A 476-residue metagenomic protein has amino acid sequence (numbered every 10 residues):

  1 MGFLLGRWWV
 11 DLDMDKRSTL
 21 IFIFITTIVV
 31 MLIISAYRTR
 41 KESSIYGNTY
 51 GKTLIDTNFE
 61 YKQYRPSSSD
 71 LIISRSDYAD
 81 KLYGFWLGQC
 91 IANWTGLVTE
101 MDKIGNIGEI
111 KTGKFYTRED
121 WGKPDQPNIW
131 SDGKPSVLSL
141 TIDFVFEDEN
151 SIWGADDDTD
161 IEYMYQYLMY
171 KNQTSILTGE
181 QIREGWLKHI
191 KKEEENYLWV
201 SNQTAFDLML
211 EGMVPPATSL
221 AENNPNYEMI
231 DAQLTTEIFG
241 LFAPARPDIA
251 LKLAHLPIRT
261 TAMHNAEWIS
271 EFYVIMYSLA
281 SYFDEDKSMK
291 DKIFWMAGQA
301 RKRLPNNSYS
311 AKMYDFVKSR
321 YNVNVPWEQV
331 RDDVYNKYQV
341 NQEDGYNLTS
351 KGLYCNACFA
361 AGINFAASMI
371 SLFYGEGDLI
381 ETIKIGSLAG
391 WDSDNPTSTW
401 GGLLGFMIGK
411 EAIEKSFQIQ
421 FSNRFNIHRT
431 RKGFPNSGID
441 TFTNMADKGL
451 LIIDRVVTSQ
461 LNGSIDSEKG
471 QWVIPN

Functional and structural regions predicted by a protein language model:
W8-T27: N-terminal Sec-pathway targeting helices
V29-I45: Bacterial Sec-dependent signal peptides at the C-terminal "C-region" and cleavage site
E60, Y64, S68-I73, F206-Y227 (+3 more regions): Accessory "access/gating" subregions that flank catalytic or transport cores
A79-Y83, L210-L220, P225-Q233, F242 (+11 more regions): Mature, well-folded catalytic/scaffold domains that follow N-terminal targeting or propeptide regions
I91, T95, D102-E119, A262-N265 (+3 more regions): Catalytic phosphate/nucleotide-handling subdomain of diverse soluble enzymes
V98-F146, T159-I161, R183, E193-E194: Active-site-surrounding "flap" and adjacent substrate/cofactor-binding loops of secreted or lumenal enzymes, prototyped
D132-D156, I427-V457: A structural-propensity feature for long, helix-poor, extended segments
S151-D157, I161, Q166-S270: Active-site cavity-forming subdomains of large catalytic enzyme subunits
